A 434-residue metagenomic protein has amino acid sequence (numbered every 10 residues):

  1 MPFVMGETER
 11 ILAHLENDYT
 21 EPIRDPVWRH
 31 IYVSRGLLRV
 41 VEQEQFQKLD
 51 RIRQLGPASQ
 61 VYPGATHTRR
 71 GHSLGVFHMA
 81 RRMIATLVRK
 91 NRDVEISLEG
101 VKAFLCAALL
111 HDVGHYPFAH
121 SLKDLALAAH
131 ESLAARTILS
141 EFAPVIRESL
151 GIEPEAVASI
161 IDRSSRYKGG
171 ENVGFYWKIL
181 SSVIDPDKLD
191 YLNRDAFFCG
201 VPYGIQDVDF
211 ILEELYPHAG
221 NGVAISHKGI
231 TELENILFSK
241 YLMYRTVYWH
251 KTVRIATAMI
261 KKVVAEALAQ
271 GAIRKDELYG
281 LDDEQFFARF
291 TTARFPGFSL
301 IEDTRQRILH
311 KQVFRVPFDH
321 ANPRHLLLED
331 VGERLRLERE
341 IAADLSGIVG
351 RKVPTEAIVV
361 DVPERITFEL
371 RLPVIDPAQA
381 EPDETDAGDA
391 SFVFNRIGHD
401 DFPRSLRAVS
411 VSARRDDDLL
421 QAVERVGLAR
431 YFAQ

Functional and structural regions predicted by a protein language model:
M1-A103, P117-Q434: Histidine-centered, transition-metal-coordinating active-site segments
A103, A108-L109: Elongated alpha-helical scaffolds
L110, G114-H115: Short active-site segment of divalent metal-dependent hydrolases/proteases that encodes the spacing between
